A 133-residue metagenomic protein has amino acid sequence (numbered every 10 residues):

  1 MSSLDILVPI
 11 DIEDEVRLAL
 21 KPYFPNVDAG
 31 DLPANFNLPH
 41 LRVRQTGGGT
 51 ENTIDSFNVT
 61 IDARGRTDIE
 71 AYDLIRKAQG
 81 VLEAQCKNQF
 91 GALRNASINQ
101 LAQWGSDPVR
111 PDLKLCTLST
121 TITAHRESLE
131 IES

Functional and structural regions predicted by a protein language model:
M1-P25, Q45-S133: Charged, amphipathic alpha-helical segments and their flanking helix caps
N26-N35: Short acidic low-complexity segments
F36-Q45: A short, hydrophobic beta-strand-centered structural micro-motif
